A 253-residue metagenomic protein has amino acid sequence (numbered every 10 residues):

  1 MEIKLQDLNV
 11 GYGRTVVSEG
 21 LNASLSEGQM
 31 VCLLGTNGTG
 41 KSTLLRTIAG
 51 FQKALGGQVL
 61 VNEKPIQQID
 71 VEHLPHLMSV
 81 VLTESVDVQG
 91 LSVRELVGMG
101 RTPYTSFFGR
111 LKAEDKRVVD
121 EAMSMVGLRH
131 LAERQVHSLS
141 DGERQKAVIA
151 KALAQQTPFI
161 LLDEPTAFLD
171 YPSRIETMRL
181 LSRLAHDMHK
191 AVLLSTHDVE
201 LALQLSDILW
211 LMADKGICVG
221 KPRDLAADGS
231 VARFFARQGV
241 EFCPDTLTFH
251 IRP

Functional and structural regions predicted by a protein language model:
I3, V17-G20: Conserved structural motif at the start of ABC-family nucleotide-binding domains
L34-T36: The feature captures the beta-strand-to-loop junction immediately N-terminal to the Walker
A49: Helix-to-loop junction immediately C-terminal to a conserved catalytic motif
G57-P65, L74: Conserved ABC transporter NBD signature motif
G98, A113-L131: Conserved ABC ATPase "signature" region
I160-D163: Catalytic Walker B motif of ABC-type/P-loop ATPase nucleotide-binding domains
F235-P253: ABC ATPase nucleotide-binding domains
